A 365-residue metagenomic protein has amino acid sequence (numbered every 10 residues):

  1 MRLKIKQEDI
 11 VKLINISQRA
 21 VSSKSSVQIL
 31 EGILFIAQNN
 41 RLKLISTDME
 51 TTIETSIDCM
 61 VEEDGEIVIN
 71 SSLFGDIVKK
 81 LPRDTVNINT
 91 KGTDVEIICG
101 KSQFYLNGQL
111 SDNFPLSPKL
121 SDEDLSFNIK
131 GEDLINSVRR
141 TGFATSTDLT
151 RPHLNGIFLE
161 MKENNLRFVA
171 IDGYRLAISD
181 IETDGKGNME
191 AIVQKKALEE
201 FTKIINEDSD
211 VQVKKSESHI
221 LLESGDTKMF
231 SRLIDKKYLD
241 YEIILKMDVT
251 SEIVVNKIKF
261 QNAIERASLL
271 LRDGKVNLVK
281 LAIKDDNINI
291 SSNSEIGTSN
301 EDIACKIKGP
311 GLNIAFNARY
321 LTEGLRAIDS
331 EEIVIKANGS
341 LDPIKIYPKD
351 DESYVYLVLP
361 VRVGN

Functional and structural regions predicted by a protein language model:
M1-N365: Structural preference for solvent-exposed beta-strand-turn elements and adjacent flexible terminal/loop segments within
